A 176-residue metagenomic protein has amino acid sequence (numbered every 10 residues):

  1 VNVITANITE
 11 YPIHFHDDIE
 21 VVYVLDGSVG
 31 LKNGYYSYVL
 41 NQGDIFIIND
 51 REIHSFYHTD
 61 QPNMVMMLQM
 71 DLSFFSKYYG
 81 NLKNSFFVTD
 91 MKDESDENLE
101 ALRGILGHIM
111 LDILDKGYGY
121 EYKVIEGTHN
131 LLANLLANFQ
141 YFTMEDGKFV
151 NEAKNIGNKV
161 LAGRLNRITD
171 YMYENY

Functional and structural regions predicted by a protein language model:
N2-F87, D115-Y122: N-terminal regulatory/effector-sensing and dimerization cores that precede helix-turn-helix DNA-binding domains
F15, D96-L99, I125, N158-A162: Short, solvent-exposed loop/helix junctions and linker helices that flank or host conserved functional motifs
S28, D50, I113-G117, L135 (+2 more regions): A general structural signal marking secondary-structure boundaries and capping sites
K83-N138, T169-D170: Amphipathic alpha-helical segments enriched in hydrophobic/aromatic residues interleaved with Lys/Arg
E100-R103, K148-Y176: A short, Lys/Arg-enriched amphipathic alpha-helix from helix-turn-helix/homeodomain DNA-binding modules
L132-K154: Linker/hinge segments immediately adjacent to helix-turn-helix/homeobox DNA-binding domains
